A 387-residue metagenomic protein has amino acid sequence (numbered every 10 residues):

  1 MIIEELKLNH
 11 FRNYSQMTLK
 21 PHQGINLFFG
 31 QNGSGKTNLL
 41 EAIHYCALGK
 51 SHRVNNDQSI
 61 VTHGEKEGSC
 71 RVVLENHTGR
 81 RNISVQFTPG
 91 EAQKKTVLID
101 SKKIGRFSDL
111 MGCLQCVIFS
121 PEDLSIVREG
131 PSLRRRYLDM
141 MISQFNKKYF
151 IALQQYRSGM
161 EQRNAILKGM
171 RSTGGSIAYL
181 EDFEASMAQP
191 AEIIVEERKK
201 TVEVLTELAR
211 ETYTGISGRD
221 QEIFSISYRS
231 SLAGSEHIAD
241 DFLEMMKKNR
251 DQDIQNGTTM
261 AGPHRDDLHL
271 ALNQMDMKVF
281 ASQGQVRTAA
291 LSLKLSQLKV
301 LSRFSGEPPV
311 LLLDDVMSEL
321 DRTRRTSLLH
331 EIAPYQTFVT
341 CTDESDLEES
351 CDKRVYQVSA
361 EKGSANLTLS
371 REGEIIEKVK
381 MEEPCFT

Functional and structural regions predicted by a protein language model:
M1-Q31, G174-V310, E319-T323, S327-H330 (+3 more regions): Conserved NTPase motor "head" modules and their coupling/switch loops across ABC/AAA+ ATPases, GTPases, and GHKL ATPases
K36: Conserved lysine of the Walker
H44: Helix-to-loop junction immediately C-terminal to a conserved catalytic motif
A47-S125, P131-L133, D139-F145, Y149 (+3 more regions): Nucleotide-state sensing region of NTPase/ATPase domains
V72, Q336-D343: Structural recognition of the conserved hydrophobic beta-strand(s) that form the central parallel beta-sheet of P-loop
S125-I126, S132-E181, A185, V195: Long, charged N-terminal accessory/stalk domains
D314-V316: Walker B catalytic acidic pair
